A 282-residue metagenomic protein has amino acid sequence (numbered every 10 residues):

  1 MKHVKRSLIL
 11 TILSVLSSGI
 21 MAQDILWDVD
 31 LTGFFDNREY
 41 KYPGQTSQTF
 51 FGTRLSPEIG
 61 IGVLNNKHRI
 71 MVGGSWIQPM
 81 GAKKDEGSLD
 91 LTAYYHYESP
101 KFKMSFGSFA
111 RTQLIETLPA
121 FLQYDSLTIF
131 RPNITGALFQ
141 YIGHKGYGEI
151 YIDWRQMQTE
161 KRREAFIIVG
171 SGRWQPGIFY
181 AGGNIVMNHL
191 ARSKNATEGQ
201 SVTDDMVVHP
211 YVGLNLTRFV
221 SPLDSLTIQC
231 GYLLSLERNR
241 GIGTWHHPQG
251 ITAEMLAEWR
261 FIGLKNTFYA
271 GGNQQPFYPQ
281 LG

Functional and structural regions predicted by a protein language model:
M1-D28, F139: Bacterial Sec-dependent N-terminal signal peptides
A22-Y97: Beta-barrel outer-membrane channel/assembly domains of diderm bacteria
T32, G52, T92, G143-K161 (+1 more regions): Exposed, low-structure sequence patches enriched in small/polar residues
E39, K103-R173, N184-H189: Surface-exposed coil loops of outer-membrane beta-barrel proteins
K41-Q45, A120-L122, Q280-L281: Flexible, solvent-exposed loop segments that connect beta-strands
P43-S47, G81-K83, Y94, D125-L127 (+3 more regions): Outer-membrane beta-barrel proteins
F51, D85-G87, R131, E164 (+1 more regions): Short, glycine/acidic-rich beta->alpha junctions
